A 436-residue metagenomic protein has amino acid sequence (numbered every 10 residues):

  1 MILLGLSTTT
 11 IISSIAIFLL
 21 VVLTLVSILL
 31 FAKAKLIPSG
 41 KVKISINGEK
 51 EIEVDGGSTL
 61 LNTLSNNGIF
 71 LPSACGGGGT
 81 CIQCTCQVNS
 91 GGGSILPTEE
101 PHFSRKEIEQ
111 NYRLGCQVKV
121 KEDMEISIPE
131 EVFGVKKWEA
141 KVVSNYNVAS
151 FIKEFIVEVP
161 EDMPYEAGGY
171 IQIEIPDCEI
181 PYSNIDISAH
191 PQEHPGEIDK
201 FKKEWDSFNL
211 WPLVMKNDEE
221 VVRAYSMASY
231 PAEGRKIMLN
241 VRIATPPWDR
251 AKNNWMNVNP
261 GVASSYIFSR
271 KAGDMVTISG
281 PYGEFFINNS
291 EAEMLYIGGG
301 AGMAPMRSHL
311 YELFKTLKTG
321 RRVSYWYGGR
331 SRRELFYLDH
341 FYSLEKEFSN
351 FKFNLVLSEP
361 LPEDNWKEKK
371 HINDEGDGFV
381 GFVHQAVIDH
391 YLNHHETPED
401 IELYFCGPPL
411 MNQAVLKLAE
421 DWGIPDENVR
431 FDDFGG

Functional and structural regions predicted by a protein language model:
I2-G77, V88-E109, T319-G436: Reductase modules of NAD(P)H-dependent flavoproteins
L25-F31, K35, P101-D162, P181: Fe-S ferredoxin-like electron-transfer domains and their immediately adjacent linker/connector regions across
S73-I82, G115-K119: Cysteine-centered iron-sulfur cluster-binding motifs in ferredoxin-type domains/subunits of redox enzymes
Q83, E125, Y170, A272-M275: Residue-level marker of beta-strand positions
V143-A272, R330, V356-P360: Ferredoxin-reductase
Y266, S279-A292: A short, basic/flexible loop-to-alpha-helix module at the beginning of a structural domain
M303-L317: Histidine-anchored nucleotide/phosphate-binding helix
